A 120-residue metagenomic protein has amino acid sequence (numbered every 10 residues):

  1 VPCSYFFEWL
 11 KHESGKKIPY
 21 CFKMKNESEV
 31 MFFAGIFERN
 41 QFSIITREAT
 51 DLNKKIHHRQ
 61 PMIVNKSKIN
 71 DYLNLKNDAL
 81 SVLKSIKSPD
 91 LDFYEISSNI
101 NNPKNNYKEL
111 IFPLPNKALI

Functional and structural regions predicted by a protein language model:
P2-I120: A structured binding-face within diverse protein domains that lines the active/interaction site
